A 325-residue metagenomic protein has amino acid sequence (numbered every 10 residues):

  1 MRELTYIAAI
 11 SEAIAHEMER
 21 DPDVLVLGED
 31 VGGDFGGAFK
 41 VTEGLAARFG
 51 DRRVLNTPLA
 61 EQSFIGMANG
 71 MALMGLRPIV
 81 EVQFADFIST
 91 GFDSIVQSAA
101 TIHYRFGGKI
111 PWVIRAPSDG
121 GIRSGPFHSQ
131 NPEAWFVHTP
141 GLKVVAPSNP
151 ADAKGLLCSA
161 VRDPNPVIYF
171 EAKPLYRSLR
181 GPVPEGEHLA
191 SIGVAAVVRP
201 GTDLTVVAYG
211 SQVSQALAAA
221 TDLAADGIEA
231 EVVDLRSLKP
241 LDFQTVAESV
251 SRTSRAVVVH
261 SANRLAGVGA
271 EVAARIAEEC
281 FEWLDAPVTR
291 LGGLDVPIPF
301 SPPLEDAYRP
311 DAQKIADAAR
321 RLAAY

Functional and structural regions predicted by a protein language model:
M1-F170, L175, D306: Thiamine diphosphate
G32, F39-R48, E61, G107-V113 (+2 more regions): Thiamine diphosphate
